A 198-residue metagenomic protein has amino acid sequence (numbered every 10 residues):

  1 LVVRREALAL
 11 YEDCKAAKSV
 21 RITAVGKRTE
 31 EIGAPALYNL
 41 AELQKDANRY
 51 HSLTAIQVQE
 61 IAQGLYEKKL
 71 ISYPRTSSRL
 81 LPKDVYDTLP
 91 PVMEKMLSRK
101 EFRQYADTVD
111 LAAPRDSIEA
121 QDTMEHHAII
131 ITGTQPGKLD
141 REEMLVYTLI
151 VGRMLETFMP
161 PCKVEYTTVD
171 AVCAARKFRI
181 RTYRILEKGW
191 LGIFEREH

Functional and structural regions predicted by a protein language model:
L1-H198: Core catalytic DNA strand-manipulation module of type IA topoisomerases
